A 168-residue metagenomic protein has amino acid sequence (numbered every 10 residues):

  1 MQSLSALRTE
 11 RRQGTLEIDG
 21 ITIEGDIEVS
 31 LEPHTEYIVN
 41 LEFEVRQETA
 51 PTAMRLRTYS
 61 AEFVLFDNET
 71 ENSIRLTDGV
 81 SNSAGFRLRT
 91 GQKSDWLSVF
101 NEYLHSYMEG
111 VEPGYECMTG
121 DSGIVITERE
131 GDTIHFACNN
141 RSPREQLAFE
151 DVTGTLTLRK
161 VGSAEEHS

Functional and structural regions predicted by a protein language model:
M1-R129, N139-R141, E150: Extracellular distal adhesion/interaction modules in secreted or cell-surface proteins
V125-S168: Acidic, proline/glycine-rich low-complexity IDRs
